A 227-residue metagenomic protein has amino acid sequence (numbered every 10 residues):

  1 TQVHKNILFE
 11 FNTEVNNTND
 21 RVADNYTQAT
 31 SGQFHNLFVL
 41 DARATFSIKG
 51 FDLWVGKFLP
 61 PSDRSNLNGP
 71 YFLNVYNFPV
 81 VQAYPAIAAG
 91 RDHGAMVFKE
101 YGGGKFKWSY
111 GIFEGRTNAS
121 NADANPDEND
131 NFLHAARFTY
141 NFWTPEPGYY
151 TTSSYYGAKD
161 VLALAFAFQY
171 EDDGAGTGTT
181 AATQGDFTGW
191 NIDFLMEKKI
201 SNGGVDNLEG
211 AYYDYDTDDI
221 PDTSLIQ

Functional and structural regions predicted by a protein language model:
T1-N118, N125-G148, T152-G157, V161-A163 (+1 more regions): Outer membrane beta-barrel
N129-N131, Y140-Q227: Detector for outer-membrane/organellar transmembrane beta-barrel domains, recognizing the amphipathic beta-strand
